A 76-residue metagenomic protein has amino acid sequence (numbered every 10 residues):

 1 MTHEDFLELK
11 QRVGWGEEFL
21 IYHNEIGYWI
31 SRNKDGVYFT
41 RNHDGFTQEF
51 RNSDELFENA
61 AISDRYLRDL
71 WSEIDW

Functional and structural regions predicted by a protein language model:
M1, E8, Q48-W76: Mixed-charge, Lys/Arg-enriched low-complexity segments
M1-I21: Negatively charged, low-complexity tracts enriched in Asp/Glu with abundant Ser/Thr
Q11, S31, T40, D64-L67: Short, intrinsically disordered low-complexity segments
Y22-I26: Short strand-coil-strand connectors
G27-R51: Acidic, low-complexity, intrinsically disordered interaction modules
